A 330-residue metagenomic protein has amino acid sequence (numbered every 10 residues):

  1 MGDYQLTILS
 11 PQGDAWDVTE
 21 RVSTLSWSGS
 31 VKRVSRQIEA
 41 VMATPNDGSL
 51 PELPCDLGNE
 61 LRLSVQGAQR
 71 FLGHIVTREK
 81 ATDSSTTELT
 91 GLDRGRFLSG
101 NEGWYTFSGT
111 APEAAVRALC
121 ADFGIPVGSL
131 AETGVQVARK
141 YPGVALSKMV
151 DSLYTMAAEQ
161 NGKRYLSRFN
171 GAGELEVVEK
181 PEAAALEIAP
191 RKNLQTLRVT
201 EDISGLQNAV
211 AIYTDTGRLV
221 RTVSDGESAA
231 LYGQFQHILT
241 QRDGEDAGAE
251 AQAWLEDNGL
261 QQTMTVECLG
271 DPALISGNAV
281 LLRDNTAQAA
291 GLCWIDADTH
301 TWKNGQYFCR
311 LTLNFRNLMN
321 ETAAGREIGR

Functional and structural regions predicted by a protein language model:
M1-F97, A189-T196: Assembly/oligomerization scaffold segments
G2-S10, K163-G305, F315-R330: Acidic, small/polar-enriched beta strand-loop surface segments
E20-R21, S64-G91, L166, L281-T312: Short beta-strand and beta-hairpin "edge-sheet" elements
I38-V41, S85-G91, E174-E176, T265-E267 (+1 more regions): A generic structural motif
E39-A40, I75, G91, W104-G128 (+3 more regions): Amphipathic, non-transmembrane alpha-helical segments in extracytoplasmic/periplasmic proteins
L50-L63, G100-S108, N278-R283, A323-R330: Extended Gly/Ser/Thr-rich low-complexity repeat segments, especially those forming or decorating extracellular
T86-E102, G305-G325: Short solvent-exposed strand/turn elements
T86-G95, S129-R198: Short beta-strand-centered interaction patches in the first periplasmic/extracellular domains of large envelope
